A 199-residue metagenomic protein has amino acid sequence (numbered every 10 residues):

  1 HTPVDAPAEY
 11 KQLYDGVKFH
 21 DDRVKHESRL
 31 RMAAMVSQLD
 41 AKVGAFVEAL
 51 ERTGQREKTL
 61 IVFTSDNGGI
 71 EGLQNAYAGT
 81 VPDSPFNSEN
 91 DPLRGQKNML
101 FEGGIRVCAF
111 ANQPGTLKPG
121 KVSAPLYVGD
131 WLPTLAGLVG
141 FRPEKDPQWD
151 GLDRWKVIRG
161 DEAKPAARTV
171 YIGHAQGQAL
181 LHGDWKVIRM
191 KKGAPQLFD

Functional and structural regions predicted by a protein language model:
H1, V36, V43, L60-S65 (+3 more regions): Beta-strand elements within well-structured catalytic alpha/beta cores of enzymes that handle phosphate/sulfate esters
H1-L13, E51-V62, E102: Active-site regions of oxyanion-processing enzymes, predominantly non-cytosolic
H1-S28, I70-G79: Active-site His/acidic residue clusters
V24-Q38: The substrate-binding groove and active-site-proximal loops of carbohydrate-active enzymes, especially glycoside
Q38-A76: Metal-dependent active-site segment of extracytoplasmic phospho-/sulfohydrolases and closely related
G69-E102, T116-F198: C-terminal cap/loop subdomain of S1 sulfatases and analogous C-terminal strand-loop tails that border
A109-L117: The feature captures the short pre-catalytic strand/loop hairpin that immediately precedes and shapes the active-site
